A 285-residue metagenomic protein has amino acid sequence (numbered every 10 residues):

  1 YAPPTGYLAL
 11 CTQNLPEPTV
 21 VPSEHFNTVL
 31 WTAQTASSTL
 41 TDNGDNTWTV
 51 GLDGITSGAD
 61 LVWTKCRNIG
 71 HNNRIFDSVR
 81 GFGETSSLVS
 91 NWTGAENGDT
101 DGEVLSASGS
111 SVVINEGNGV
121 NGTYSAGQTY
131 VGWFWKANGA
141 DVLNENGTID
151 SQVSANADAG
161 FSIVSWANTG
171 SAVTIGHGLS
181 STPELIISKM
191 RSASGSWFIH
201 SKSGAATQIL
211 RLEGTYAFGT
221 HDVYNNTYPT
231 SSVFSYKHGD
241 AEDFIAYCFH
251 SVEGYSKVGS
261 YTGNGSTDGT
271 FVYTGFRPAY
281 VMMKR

Functional and structural regions predicted by a protein language model:
Y1-R285: Surface-exposed molecular-recognition determinants
